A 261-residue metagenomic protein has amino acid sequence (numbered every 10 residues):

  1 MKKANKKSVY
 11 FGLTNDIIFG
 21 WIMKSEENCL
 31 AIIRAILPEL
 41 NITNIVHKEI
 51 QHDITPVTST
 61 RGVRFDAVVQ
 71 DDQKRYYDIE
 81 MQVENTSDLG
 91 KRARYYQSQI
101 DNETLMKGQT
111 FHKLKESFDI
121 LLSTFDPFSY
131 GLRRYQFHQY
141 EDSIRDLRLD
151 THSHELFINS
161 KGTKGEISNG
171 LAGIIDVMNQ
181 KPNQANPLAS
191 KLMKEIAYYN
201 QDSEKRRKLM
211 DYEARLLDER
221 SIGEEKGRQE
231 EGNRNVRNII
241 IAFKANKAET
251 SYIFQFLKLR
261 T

Functional and structural regions predicted by a protein language model:
M1-H154, K164, I222: Accessory alpha/beta interaction modules
M1-V9, I17, Y77-Q82, S168-T261: Short, charged alpha-helical interaction segments and adjacent helix-coil junctions
S143, D150-K164, G173-Q184: Upstream accessory/linker segments immediately N-terminal to the RecA-like ATPase cores of bacterial MutS and a subset
